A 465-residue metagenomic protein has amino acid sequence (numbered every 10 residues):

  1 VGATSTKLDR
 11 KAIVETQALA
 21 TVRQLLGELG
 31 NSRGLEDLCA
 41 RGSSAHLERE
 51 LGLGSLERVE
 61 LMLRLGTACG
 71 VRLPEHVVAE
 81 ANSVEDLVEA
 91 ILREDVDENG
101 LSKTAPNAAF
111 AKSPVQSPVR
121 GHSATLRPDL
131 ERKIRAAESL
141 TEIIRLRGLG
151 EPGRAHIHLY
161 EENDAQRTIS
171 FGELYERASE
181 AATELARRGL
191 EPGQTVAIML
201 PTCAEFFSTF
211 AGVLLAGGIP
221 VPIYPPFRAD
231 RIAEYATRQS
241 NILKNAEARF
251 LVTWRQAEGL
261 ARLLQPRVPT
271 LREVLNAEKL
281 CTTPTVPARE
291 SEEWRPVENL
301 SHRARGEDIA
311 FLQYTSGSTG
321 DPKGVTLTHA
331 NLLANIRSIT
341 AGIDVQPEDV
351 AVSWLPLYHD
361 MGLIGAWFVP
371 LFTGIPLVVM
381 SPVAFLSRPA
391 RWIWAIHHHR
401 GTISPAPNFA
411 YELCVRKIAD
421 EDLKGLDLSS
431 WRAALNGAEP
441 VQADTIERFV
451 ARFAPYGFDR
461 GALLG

Functional and structural regions predicted by a protein language model:
V1-G121, E247: Phosphopantetheine-dependent thiolation modules in NRPS/PKS and related acyl-activating systems
D129-E138, S240, L280-I309: Flexible, low-complexity linker/hinge segments
I143-I169, R188, A310-L312, T319: AMP-dependent adenylate-forming
P152-A155, E293-Y314, D321, T326 (+3 more regions): Conserved pre-ATP/AMP-binding loop-to-beta segment of ANL
I157-S208, R228-T237, G324-L333: Conserved AMP-binding/adenylate-forming core of the ANL superfamily
L215-V286, N408, L413: Structural core segment of the AMP-binding/adenylate-forming
Q256-K279, P382-G465: Conserved adenylate-forming
L333-V350, D360-T402, K417-E421: Conserved AMP-binding/adenylation subdomain of ANL enzymes
